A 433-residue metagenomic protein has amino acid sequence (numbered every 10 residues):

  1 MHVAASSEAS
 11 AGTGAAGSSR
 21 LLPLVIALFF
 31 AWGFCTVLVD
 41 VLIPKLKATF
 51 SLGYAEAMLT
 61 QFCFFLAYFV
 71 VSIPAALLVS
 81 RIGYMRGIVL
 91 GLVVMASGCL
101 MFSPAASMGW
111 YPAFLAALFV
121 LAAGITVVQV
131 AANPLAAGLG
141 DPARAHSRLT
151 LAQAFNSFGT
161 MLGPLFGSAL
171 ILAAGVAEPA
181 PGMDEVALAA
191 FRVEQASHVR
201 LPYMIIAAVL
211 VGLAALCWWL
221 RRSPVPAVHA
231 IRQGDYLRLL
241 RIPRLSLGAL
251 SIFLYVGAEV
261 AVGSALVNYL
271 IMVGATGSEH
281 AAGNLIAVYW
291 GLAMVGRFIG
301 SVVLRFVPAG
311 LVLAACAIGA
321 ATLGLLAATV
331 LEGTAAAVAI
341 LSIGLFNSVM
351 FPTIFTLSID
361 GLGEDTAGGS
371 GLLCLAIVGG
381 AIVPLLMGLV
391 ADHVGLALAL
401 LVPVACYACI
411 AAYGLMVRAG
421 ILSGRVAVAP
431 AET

Functional and structural regions predicted by a protein language model:
L21-F50, A132-N133, V262-L270: Extracytoplasmic
V39-I43, G163-P164, I171-L172, R238-A287: Extracytoplasmic gate region of multi-pass secondary transporters
L59-L77, A287-I299, G379-I382: Central cavity-lining transmembrane alpha-helices of secondary-active solute carriers, predominantly the Major
V71-Y84, G296-A309, A391: Helix-to-loop junctions at the C-terminal end of transmembrane segments in multipass secondary transporters
V93-M108, I318-E332: C-terminal ends and interior cores of transmembrane alpha-helices in multi-pass membrane transporters/permeases
Y111-V128, A335-M350: Hydrophobic core of transmembrane alpha-helices in multi-pass small-molecule transporters, especially MFS/SLC-type
V127-D141, S348-G363: Intracellular juxtamembrane helix-capping segments at the cytosolic ends of symmetry-related transmembrane helices
R144-E178, G371-V383: Glycine-rich segments within core transmembrane alpha-helices of 12-TM secondary carriers
